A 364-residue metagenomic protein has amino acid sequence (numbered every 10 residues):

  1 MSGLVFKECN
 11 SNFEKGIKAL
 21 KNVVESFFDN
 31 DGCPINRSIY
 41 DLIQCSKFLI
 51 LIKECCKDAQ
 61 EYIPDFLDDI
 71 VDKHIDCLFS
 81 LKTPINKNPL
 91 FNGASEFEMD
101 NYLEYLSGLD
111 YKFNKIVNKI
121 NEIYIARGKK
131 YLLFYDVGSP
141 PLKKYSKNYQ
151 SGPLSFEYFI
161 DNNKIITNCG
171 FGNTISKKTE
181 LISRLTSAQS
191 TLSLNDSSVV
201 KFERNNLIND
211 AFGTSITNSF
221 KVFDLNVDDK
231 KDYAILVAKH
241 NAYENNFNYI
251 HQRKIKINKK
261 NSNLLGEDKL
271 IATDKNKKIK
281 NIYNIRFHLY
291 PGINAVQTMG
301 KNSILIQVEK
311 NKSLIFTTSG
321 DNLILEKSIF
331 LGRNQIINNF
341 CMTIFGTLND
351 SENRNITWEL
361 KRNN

Functional and structural regions predicted by a protein language model:
M1-Y40: Active-site lining segments of carbohydrate-active enzymes
C9-N10, D58-A59, K275: Secondary-structure transition/capping motifs at alpha-helix termini and the adjoining loop/turn into the next element
F13, F66, D110-F113, L142-S146 (+3 more regions): Intrinsically disordered, low-complexity segments enriched in polar/charged residues with Gly/Pro, especially when
E14, K18, E61-I70, T298-I304: Short alpha-helical "patches" and their helix-cap loops
N22, S107-K112, N206-A211: Short, charged, low-hydrophobicity "junction" segments
V23, C45, H74, L264-G266 (+1 more regions): Alpha-helical packing segments of well-folded alpha/beta enzyme cores
D29, C33-T167, F171: Carbohydrate-active enzyme catalytic cores, enriched for enzymes that act on polyanionic acidic polysaccharides
F171-N364: CBM-like, beta-strand-rich accessory domains located in the C-terminal region of large, secreted polysaccharide-active
